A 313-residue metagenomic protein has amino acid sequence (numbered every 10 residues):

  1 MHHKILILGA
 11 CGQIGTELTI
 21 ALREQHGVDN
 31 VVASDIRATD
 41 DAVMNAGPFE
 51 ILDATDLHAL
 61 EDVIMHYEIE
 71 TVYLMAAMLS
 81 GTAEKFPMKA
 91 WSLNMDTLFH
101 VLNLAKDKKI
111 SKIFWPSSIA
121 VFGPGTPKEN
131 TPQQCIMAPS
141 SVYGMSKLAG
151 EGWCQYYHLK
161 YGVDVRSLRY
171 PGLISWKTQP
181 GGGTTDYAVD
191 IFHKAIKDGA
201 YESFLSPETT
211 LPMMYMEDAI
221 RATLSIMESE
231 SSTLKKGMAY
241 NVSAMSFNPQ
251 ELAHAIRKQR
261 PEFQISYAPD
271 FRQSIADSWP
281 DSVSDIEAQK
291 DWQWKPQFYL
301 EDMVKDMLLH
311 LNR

Functional and structural regions predicted by a protein language model:
I5-E24: N-terminal Rossmann NAD(P)H-binding glycine-rich loop of SDR-like oxidoreductase domains
N45-D56: Rossmann-fold cofactor-recognition segment
A54-L93: NAD(P)H-binding glycine-rich loop region in Rossmannoid oxidoreductase-like domains and their noncatalytic homologs
F86, W91-L98, L102, F114-S117 (+1 more regions): Short alpha-helix in the Rossmann-fold core of NAD(P)-dependent oxidoreductases
F99-V142: Conserved Rossmann-fold NAD(P)-dependent oxidoreductase catalytic core, especially the SDR/UDP-sugar
P124, A138-R166: Active-site Tyr-X1-5-Lys
Q155-T210, M216-I220: NAD(P)-dependent short-chain dehydrogenase/reductase
F204-S206, L211-R313: C-terminal substrate-binding subdomain of Rossmann-fold SDR/epimerase-dehydratase oxidoreductases
